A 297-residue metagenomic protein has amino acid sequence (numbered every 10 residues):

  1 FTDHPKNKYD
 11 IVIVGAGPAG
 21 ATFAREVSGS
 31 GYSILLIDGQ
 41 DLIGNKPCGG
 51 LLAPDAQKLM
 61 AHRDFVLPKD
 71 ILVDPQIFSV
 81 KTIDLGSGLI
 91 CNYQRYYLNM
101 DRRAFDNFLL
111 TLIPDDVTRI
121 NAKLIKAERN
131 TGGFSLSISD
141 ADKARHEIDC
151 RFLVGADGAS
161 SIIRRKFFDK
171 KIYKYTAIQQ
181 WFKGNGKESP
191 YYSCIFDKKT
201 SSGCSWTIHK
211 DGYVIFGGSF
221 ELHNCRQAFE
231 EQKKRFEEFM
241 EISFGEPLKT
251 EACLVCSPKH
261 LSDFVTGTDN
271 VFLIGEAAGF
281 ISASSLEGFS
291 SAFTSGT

Functional and structural regions predicted by a protein language model:
T2-G17: Beta1/beta-strand and adjacent pyrophosphate-binding region of the FAD-binding site in flavoprotein oxidoreductases
V12, R25-C48: Glycine-rich FAD pyrophosphate-binding loop
A16, L112-F244, D263, G279-F280: Predominantly flavin-linked oxidoreductase catalytic cores and closely associated redox partners
G20-A21: N-terminal Rossmann-fold NAD(P) dinucleotide-binding loop
L36, G155, I274: Generic enzyme active-site microenvironment
I43-G44, A61-S79, N121, K170-K174 (+1 more regions): A short alpha-helix-loop-beta-strand transition element characteristic of N-terminal alpha/beta dinucleotide-binding
A53-F108: A conserved beta-strand/loop capping segment in the N-terminal third of enzymes that catalyze redox or closely related
K126, N224-T297: FAD/FMN-dependent oxidoreductases across multiple families
